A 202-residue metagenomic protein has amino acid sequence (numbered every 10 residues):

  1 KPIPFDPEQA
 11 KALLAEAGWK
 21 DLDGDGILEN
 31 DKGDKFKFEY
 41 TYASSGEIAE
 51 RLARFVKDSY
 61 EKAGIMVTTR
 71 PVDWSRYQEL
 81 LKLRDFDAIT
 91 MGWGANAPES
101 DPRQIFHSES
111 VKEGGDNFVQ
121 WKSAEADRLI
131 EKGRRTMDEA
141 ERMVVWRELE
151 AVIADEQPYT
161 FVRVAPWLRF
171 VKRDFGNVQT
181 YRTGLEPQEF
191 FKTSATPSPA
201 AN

Functional and structural regions predicted by a protein language model:
K1, D6-K11, I48-D58, Y77-N202: Detector for C-terminal structural segments
G18-K20, F175-G176: Short glycine-aromatic motifs
D23-L28: Acidic, glycine-anchored loop motifs typical of Ca2+
E29-G33, Q120: Flexible hinge/switch segments at interdomain interfaces of large molecular machines
K35-S45, V67-R70, D87: Short, well-ordered beta-strand elements
V56-V67: Short alpha-helix C-terminal cap/hinge motif
T69-E79: Short helix-initiation/N-cap motifs at beta->coil->alpha
